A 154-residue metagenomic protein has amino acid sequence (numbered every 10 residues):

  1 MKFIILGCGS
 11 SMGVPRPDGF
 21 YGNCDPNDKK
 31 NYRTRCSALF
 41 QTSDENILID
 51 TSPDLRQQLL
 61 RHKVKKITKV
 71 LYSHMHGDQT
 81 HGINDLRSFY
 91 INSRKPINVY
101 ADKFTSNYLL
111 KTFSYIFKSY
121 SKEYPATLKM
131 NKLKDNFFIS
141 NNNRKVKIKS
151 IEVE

Functional and structural regions predicted by a protein language model:
M1-E154: Binuclear metal-dependent hydrolase catalytic cores
